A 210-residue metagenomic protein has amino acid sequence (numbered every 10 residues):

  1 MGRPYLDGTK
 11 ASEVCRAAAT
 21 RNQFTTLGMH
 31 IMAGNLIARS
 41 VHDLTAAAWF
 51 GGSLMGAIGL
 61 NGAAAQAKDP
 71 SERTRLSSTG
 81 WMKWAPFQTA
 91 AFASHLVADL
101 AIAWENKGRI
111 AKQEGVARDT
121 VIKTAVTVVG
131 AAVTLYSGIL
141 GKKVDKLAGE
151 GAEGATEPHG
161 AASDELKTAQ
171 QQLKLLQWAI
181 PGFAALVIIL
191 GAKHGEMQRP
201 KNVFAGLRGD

Functional and structural regions predicted by a protein language model:
D7-G8, E13: Intrinsically disordered, low-complexity segments enriched in serine/threonine/proline/glycine and often basic
E13-I31: Short, Lys/Arg-enriched N-terminal segments with co-localized hydrophobic residues within the first ~10-30 amino acids
G28-D210: Polytopic transmembrane helical bundles with strong interfacial aromatic enrichment
